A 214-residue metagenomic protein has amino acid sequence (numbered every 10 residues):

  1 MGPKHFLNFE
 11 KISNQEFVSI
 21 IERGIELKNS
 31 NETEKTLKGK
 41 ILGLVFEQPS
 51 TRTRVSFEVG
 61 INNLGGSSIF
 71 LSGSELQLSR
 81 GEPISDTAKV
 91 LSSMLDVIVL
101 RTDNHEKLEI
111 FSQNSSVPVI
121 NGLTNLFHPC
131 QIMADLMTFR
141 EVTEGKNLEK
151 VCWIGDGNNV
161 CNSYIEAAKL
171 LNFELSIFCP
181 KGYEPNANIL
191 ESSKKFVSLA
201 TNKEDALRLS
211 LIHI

Functional and structural regions predicted by a protein language model:
M1-V55: Positively charged, low-complexity intrinsically disordered leader regions
G2, L37-K38, S115, N147 (+1 more regions): Residue-level preference for short coil/turn positions at secondary-structure junctions
H5, S67, P118, E174 (+1 more regions): Conserved beta-strand segments of alpha/beta enzyme cores
R23-N29, G81, K194-T201: Short gly/ser/thr-rich secondary-structure transition/capping motifs
N31, K35-R140: Phosphate/diphosphate ligand-binding glycine-rich loop within oxidoreductases
E47-V59, E144-V197, T201-L209: Glycine-rich phosphate/diphosphate-binding loop of Rossmann-like nucleotide-binding domains
L95, L209-S210: An anion/phosphate-binding loop that grips the pyrophosphate of nucleotide cofactors and donors
I212-I214: Conserved small/polar residues in nucleotide/adenosyl-binding loops
